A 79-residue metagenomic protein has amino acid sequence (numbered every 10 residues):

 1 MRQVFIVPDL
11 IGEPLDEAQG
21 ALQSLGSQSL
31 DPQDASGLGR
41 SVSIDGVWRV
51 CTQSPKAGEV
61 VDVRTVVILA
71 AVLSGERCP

Functional and structural regions predicted by a protein language model:
M1-P79: Ligand-recognition elements built from short beta-strands and adjacent flexible loops
